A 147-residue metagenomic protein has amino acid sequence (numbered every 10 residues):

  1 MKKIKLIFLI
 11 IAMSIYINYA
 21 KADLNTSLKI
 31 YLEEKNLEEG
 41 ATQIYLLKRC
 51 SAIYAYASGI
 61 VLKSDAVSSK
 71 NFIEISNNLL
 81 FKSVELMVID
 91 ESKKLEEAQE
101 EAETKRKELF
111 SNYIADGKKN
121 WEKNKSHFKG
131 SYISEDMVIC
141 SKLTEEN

Functional and structural regions predicted by a protein language model:
M1-D23: Classical Sec-dependent N-terminal signal peptides that target proteins to the secretory pathway
K21-A41: Short N-terminal segments immediately surrounding and downstream of signal-peptide cleavage
L24, Q43-C50, I133-D136: Stable alpha-helical elements in mature extracytoplasmic
N36-S92: Short N-proximal segments of mature Sec-exported proteins
S76-N147: Compact alpha-helical subdomains of small soluble proteins
